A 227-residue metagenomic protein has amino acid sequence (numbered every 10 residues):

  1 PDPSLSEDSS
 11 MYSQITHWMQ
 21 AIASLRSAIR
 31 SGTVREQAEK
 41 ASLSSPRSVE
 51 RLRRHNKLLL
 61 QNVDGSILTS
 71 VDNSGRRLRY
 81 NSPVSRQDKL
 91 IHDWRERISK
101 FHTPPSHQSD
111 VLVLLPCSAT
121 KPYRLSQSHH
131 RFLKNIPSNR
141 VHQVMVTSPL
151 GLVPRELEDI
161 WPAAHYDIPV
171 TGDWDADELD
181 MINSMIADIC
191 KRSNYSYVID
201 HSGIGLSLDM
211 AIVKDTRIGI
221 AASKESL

Functional and structural regions predicted by a protein language model:
D2-S118, L125-S128: C-terminal extensions of enzymes
H92-W94, H107-M185: Conserved mixed alpha/beta catalytic, RNA-binding, or beta-rich assembly cores of soluble enzyme, regulatory
D110-L112, V141-M145, I186-H201, T216-I218: Hydrophobic beta-strand segments of well-ordered beta-sheets in folded domains
L115-A119, I199-G205: Structural motif
H130-K134, L206-R217: Short, aromatic/basic amphipathic alpha-helical patches
T147-V153, H201-G205, K224-E225: Short beta-alpha junction loops
W174-Y197, L206: A short, acidic, amphipathic alpha-helical segment used as a generic capping/interface helix at domain edges
I218-L227: Short, flexible loop segments at boundaries between secondary-structure elements
